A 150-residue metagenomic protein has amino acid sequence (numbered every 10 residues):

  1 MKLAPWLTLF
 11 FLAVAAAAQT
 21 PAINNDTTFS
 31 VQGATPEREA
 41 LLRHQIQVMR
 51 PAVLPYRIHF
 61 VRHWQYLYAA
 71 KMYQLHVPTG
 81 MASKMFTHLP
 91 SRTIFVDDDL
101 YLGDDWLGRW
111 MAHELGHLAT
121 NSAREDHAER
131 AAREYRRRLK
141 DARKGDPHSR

Functional and structural regions predicted by a protein language model:
K2-L9: Sec-dependent signal peptide recognition, specifically the positively charged N-region followed immediately by
F10-A18: Hydrophobic h-region of N-terminal signal peptides that target proteins for export in Gram-negative bacteria
N25, S30-T93, P147-S149: Auxiliary, metal-adjacent structural segments of Zn-dependent hydrolase domains
G33-A40, Y101-W106, S122-D126: Soluble non-cytosolic domains of exported or imported proteins
A40-R43, Q47, R109, D126-R133: Solvent-exposed, polar/charged alpha-helical surfaces in well-ordered, non-transmembrane soluble domains, broadly
I94-W110: Short pre-active-site segment immediately N-terminal to the catalytic Zn-binding motif
R109-N121: Active-site recognition of the HExxH zinc-binding catalytic motif
S122-R150: Post-HExxH zinc-binding segment in Zn-dependent metallohydrolases
